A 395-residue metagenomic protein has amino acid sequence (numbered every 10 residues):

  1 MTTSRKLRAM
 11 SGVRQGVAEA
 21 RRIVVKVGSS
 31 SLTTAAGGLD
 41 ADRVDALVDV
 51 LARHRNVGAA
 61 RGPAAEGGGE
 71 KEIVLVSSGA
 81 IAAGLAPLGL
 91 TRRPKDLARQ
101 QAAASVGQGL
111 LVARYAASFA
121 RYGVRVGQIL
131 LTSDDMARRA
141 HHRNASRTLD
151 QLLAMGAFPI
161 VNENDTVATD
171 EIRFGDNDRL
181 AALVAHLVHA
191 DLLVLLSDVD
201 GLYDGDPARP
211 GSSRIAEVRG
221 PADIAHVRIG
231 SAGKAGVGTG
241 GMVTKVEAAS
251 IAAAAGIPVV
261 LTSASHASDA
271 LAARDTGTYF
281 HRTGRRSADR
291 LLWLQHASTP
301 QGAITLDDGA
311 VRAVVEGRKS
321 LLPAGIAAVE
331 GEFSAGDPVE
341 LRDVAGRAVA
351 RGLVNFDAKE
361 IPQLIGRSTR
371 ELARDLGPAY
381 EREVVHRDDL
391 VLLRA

Functional and structural regions predicted by a protein language model:
T2-R93, L97-R125, I129-A395: C-terminal catalytic "cap/lid" subdomain
